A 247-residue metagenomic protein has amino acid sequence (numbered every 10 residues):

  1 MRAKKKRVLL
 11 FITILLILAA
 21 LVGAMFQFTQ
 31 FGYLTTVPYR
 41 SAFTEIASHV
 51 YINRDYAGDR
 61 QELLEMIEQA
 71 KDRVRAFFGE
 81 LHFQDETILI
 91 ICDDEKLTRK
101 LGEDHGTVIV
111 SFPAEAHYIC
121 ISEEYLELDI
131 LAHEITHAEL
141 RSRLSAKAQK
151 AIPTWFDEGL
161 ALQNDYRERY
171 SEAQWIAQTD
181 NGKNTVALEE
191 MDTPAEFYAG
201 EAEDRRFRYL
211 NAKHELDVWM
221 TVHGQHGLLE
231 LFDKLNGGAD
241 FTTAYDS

Functional and structural regions predicted by a protein language model:
M1-V8: N-terminal Lys/Arg-rich, disordered targeting/topogenic segments
L10-F28: Hydrophobic membrane-insertion alpha-helices, especially the h-region of bacterial N-terminal signal peptides
Q27, E62-A114, E124: Auxiliary, metal-adjacent structural segments of Zn-dependent hydrolase domains
F28-S48: Ser/Thr/Pro/Gly-rich low-complexity linker/stalk segments immediately outside membranes or between
F43-R60, A116: Acidic/histidine-rich, surface-exposed loop or edge segments in extracytoplasmic proteins
V74, D129-S145, E158-L162: Active-site recognition of the HExxH zinc-binding catalytic motif
E115-L131, A146-I152: Short pre-active-site segment immediately N-terminal to the catalytic Zn-binding motif
I130, A148-H214, V218-S247: Acidic/His/Gly-enriched intrinsically disordered linker/tail segments that often contain short helix/coil "MoRF-like"
